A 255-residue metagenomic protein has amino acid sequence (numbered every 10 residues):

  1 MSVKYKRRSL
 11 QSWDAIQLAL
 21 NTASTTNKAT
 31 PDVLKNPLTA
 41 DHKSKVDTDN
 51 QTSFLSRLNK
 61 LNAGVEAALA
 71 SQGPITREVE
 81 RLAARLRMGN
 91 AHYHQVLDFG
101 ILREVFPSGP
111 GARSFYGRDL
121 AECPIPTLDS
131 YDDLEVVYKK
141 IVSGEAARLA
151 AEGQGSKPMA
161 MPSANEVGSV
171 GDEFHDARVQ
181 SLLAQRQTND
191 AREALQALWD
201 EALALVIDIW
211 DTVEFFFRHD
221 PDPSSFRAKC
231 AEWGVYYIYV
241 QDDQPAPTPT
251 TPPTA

Functional and structural regions predicted by a protein language model:
M1-A255: Basic/polar low-complexity intrinsically disordered segments
